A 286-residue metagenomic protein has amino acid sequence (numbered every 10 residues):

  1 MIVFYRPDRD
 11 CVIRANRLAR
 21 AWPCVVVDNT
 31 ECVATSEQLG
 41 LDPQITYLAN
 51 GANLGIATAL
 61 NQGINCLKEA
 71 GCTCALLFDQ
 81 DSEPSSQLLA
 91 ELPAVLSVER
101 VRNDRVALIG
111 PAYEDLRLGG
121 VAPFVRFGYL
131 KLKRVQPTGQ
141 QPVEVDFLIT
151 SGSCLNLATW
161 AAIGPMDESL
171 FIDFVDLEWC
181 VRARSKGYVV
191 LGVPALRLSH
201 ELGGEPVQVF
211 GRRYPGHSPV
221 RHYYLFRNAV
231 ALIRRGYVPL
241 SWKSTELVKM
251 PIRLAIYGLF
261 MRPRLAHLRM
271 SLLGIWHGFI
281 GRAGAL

Functional and structural regions predicted by a protein language model:
M1-R20: Short, well-formed alpha-helical segments that are part of the catalytic scaffolds of diverse glycosyltransferases
V27-E37, A52, S82-E83: A conserved acidic beta->alpha catalytic loop
N50-L67: Glycine-rich, basic loop-to-helix element that forms the pyrophosphate-binding segment of sugar-nucleotide handling
C72-E83: Short beta-strand-to-loop acidic/aromatic patch adjacent to the donor-nucleotide binding site
Q87-P123: Conserved donor NDP-sugar-binding/catalytic core segment of glycosyltransferases
V125-D146: Short, flexible, basic/aromatic active-site loop/helix in glycosyltransferases
S153, T159-G164, S169-L196: A short, conserved alpha-helix in the catalytic core of glycosyltransferases
R235-L286: Non-catalytic, C-terminal membrane-associated alpha-helical segments of glycosyltransferases
